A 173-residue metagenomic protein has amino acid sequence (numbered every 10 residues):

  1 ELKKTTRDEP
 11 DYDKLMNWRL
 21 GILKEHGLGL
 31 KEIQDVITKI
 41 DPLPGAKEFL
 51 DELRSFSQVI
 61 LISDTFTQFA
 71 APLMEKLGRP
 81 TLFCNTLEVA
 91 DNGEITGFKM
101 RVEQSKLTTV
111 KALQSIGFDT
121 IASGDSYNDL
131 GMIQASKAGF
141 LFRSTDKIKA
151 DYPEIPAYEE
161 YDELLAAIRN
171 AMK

Functional and structural regions predicted by a protein language model:
E1-T86: Alpha-helical substrate-recognition element adjacent to the catalytic core
K47, D51, K111, L130-G131: Alpha-helical segments flanking ligand/cofactor-binding loops in enzyme cores
S55-S57, L113-D119, A171: Glycine-rich phosphate-binding loop signature in dinucleotide/nucleotide-binding domains
V59-D64, F118-E159: Acidic, Mg2+-coordinating phosphoryl-transfer loop and its flanking beta/alpha structural elements, shared across
T67-A71, D129-L130, L165: Short, well-ordered alpha-helical microsegments
Q68-T120: Substrate-recognition "cap/lid" segment bordering the active-site pocket of phosphatases
F83, I155-L164: Short acidic-hydrophobic, aromatic-tinged amphipathic segments that line or gate anion-handling sites
A90-G97, K149-P156, A166-A171: Short, charged, surface-exposed secondary-structure boundary motifs
